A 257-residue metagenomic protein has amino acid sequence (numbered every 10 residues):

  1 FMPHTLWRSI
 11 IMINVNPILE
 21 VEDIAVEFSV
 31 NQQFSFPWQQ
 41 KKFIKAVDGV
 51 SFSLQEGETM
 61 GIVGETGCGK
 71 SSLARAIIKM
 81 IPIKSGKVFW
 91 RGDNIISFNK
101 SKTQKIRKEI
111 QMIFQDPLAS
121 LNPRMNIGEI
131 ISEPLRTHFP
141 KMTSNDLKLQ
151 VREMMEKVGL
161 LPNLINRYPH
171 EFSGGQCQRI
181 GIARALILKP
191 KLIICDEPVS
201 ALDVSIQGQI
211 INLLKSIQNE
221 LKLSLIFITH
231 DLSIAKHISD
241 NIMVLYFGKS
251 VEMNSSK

Functional and structural regions predicted by a protein language model:
V63-G64: The feature captures the beta-strand-to-loop junction immediately N-terminal to the Walker
I78: Helix-to-loop junction immediately C-terminal to a conserved catalytic motif
G86-N94, I106: Conserved ABC transporter NBD signature motif
N94, N145-N163: Conserved ABC ATPase "signature" region
Y168-F172, Q176: Conserved ABC ATPase signature
I187-K191: A short, proline-enriched helix->beta-strand linker immediately N-terminal to the Walker B motif in ABC-type P-loop
L202, I206-K257: P-loop NTP-binding/switch modules centered on Walker-like glycine-rich loops
